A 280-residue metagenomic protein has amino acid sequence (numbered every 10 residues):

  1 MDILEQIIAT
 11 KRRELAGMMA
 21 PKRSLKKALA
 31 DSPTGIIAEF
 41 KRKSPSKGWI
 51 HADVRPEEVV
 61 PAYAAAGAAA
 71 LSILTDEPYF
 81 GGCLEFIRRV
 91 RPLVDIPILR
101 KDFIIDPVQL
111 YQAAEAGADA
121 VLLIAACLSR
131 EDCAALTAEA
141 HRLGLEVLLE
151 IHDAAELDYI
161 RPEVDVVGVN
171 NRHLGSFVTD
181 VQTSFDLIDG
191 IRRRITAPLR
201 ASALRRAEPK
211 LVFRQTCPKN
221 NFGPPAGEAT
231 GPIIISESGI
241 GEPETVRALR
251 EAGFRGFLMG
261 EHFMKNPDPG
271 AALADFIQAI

Functional and structural regions predicted by a protein language model:
M1-I98, I105-V108, E139-E163, L174-S184 (+6 more regions): Conserved N-terminal beta1-alpha1 strand-loop-helix module at the mouth
L74, R100-K101, L123-I124, N170 (+2 more regions): Thr-Gly-centered strand-to-loop micro-motif
Q112-D132, V169-F177, F254-L273: Glycine-rich phosphate-binding active-site loops on the catalytic face of alpha/beta enzymes
L128-G144, H152, V169: Solvent-exposed, charged amphipathic helical/linker segments at domain boundaries
D165-V167: Active-site regions of enzymes building and remodeling cell-envelope glycoconjugates
D189-R192, T196, F222, Q278: Residues marking helix boundaries in flexible regions
T196-T230: Short, low-complexity intrinsically disordered segments enriched in small and basic residues
